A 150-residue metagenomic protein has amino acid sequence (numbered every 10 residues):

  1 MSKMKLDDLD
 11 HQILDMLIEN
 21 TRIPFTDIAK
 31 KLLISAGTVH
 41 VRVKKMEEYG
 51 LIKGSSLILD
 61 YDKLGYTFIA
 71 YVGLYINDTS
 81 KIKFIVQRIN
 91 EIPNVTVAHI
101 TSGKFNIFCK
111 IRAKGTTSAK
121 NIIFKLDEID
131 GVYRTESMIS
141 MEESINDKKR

Functional and structural regions predicted by a protein language model:
M1-R150: A compositional/biophysical signature of low hydrophobicity enriched in polar/charged and small residues
